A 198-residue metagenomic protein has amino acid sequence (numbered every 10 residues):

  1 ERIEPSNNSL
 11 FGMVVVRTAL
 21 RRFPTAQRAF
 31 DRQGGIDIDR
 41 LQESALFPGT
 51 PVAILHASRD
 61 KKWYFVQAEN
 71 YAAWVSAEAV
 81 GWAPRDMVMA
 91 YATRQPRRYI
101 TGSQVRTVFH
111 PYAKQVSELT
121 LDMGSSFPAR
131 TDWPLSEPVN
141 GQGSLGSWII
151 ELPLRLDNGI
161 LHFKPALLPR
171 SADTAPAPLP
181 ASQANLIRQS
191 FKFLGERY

Functional and structural regions predicted by a protein language model:
E1-R21, T25-D37, Q67-Q115, M123 (+1 more regions): Boundary regions of SH3-family modules and the immediately adjacent low-complexity/disordered segments in eukaryotic
L10-F11, S44, H56-A57, E118-L119: A general structural signal for short secondary-structure junctions and capping/turn motifs
I36-A72: A conserved hydrophobic secondary-structure block that centers on an alpha-helix together with its immediately flanking
F47-V52, L121-R130: Loop/turn positions that initiate beta-strands
S190-Y198: Active-site nucleophile-His-acid catalytic modules used for acyl/amide transfer and hydrolysis across diverse enzymes
